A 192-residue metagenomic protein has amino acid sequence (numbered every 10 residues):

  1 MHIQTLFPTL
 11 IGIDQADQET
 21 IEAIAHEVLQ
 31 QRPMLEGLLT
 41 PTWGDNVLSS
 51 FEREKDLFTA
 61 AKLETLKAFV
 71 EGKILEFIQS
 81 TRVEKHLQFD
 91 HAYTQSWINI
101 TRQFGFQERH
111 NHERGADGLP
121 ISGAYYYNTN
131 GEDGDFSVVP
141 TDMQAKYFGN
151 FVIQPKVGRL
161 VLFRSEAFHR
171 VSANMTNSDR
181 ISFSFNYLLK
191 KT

Functional and structural regions predicted by a protein language model:
M1-Q88, F106: Non-heme Fe(II)/2-oxoglutarate
F7-I11, P120, R180: Short hydrophobic/aromatic beta-strand or adjacent loop that forms the aromatic wall/cage of a ligand/substrate-binding
T59, L63, A116, T176: Aromatic-acidic/polar surface patches that form glycan- and anion
V83-L87, A92-L162, S172, D179 (+1 more regions): Catalytic core of non-heme Fe(II) oxygenases with the double-stranded beta-helix
H169: Glycine-rich nucleotide phosphate-binding loop and flanking beta-alpha elements of Rossmann-like dinucleotide-binding
S184-N186: Short beta-strand segments
